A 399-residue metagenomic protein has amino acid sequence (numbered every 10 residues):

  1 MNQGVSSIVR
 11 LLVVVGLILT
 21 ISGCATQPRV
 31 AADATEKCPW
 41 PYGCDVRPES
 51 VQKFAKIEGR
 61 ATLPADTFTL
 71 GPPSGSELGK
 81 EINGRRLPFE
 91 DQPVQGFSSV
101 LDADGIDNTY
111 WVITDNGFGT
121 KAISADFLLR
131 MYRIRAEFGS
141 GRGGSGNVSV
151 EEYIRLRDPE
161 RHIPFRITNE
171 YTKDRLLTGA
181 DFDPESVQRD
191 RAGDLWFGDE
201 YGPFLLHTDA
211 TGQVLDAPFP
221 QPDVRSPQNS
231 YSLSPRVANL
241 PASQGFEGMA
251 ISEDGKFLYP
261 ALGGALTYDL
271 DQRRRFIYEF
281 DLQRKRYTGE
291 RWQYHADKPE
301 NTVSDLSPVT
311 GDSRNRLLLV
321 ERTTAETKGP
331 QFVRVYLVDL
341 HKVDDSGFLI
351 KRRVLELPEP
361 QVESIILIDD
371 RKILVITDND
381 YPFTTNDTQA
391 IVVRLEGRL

Functional and structural regions predicted by a protein language model:
N2-L12: Bacterial N-terminal signal peptides that target proteins for export
G16-L19: Sec-dependent N-terminal signal peptides of Gram-positive bacterial secreted proteins and lipoproteins
I21-G23: C-terminal motif of bacterial Sec signal peptides marking the signal peptidase cleavage site
A25-L399: Sequence/structural signature of beta-propeller domains
